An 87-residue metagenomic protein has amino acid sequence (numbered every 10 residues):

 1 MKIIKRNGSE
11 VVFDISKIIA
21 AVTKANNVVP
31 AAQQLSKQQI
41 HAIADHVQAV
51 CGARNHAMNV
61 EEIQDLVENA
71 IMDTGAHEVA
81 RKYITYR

Functional and structural regions predicted by a protein language model:
M1-R87: Long, C-terminal-biased catalytic regions of enzyme "large/alpha" subunits
